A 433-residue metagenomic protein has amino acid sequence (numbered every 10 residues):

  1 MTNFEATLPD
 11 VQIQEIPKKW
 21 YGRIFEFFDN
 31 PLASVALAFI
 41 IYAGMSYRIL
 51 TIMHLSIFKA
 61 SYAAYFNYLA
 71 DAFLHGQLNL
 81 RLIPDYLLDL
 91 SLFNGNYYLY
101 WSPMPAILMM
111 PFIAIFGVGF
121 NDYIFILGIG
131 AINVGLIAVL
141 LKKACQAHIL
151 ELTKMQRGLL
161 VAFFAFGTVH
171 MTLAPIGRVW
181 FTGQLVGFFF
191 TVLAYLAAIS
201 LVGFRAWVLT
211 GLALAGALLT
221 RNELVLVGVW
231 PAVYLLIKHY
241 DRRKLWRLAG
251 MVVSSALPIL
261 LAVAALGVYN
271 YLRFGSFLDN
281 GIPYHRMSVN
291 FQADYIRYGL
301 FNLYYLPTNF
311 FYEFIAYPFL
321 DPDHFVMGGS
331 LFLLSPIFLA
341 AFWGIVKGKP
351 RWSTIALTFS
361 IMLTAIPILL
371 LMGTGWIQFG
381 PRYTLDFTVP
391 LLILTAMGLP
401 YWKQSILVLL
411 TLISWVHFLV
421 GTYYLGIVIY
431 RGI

Functional and structural regions predicted by a protein language model:
T2-I433: Membrane-proximal envelope and lipid/glycan-remodeling enzymes
